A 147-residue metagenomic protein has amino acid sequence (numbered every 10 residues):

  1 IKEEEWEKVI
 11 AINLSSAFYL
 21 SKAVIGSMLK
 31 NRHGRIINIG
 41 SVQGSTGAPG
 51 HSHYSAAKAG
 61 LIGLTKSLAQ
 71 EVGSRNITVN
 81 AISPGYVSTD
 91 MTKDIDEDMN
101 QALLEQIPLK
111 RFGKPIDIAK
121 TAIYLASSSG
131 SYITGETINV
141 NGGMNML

Functional and structural regions predicted by a protein language model:
K2-F18, H33, I37, Y54 (+2 more regions): Catalytic Tyr-X3-Lys loop
K2-I10, T92, M99, L103: Substrate-binding pocket helix/loop in short-chain dehydrogenase/reductase
S21, A57, T65: Active-site helix of classical SDR
G26, Q70-S74, S131: Alpha-helical segment proximal to the catalytic Tyr-Lys
S41: Residue(s) in the substrate-gating loop at a strand-loop-helix junction that position the organic substrate next
T46, I123, T134-L147: Short C-terminal tail/terminal secondary-structure segment of NAD(P)H-dependent dehydrogenase/reductase domains
T46-S52, S74-R75, K110, S128: Active-site loop immediately N-terminal to the catalytic Tyr-X3-Lys motif of short-chain dehydrogenase/reductase
I107-I118, S129: A conserved structural motif in NAD(P)-dependent oxidoreductases
